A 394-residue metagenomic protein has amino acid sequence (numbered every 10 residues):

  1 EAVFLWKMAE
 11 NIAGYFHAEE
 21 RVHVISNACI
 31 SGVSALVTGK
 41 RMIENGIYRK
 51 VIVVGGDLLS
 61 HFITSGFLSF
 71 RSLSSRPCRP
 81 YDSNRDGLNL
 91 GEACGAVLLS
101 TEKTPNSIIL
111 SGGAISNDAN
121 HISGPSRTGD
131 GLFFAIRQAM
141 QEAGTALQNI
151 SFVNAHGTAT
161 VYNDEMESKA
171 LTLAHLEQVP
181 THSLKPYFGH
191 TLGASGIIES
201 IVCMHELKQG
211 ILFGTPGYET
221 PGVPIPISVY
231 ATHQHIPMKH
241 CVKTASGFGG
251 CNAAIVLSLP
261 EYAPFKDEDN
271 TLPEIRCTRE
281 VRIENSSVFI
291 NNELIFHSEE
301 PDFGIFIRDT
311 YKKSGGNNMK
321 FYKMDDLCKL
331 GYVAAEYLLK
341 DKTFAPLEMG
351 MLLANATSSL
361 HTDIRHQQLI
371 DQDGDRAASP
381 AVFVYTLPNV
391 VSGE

Functional and structural regions predicted by a protein language model:
E1-E20, R41, S60, G66-N89 (+2 more regions): Conserved "HGTGT" condensation-loop signature of ketosynthase/thiolase-family condensing enzymes that catalyze
H23: Active-site rim beta-loop-alpha module in soluble metabolic enzymes
G32: Short conserved active-site loop signatures built around small residues
A35: Active-site histidine-anchored catalytic micro-motif
T38: Internal active-site segments that recognize and position negatively charged phosphoryl groups and nucleotide moieties
I43-I47: Basic phosphate/pyrophosphate-binding loop/patch that engages nucleotide-derived ligands
Y48-R49, M238: Short, high-confidence coil segments that cap the C-terminus of an alpha-helix and link into the following beta-strand
